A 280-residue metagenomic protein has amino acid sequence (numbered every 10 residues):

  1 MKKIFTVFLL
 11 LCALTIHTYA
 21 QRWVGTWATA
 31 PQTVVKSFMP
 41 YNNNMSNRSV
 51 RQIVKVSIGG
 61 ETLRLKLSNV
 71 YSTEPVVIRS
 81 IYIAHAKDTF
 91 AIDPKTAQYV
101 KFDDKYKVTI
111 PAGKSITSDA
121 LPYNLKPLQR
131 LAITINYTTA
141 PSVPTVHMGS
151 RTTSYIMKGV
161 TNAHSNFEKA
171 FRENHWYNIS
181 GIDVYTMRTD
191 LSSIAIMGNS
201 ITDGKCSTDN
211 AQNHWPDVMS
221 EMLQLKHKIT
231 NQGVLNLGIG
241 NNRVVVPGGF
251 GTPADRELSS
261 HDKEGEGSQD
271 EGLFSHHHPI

Functional and structural regions predicted by a protein language model:
M1-R22: Bacterial Sec-dependent N-terminal signal peptides
K2-K3, R51, R64, S259: Basic side chains
V7, L14, K107, S192 (+1 more regions): N-terminal hydrophobic or amphipathic segments with adjacent small-residue motifs that include Sec signal peptides
L11-H17, A30, V34, S142-P144 (+4 more regions): Residue-level detector of solvent-exposed, low-hydrophobicity positions
Q21-M197, G204-D209: N-terminal secretory targeting modules
W27, P75, A84, K158-H175 (+3 more regions): Conserved SGNH/GDSL esterase-like catalytic core that processes O-acyl groups on lipids and polysaccharides
